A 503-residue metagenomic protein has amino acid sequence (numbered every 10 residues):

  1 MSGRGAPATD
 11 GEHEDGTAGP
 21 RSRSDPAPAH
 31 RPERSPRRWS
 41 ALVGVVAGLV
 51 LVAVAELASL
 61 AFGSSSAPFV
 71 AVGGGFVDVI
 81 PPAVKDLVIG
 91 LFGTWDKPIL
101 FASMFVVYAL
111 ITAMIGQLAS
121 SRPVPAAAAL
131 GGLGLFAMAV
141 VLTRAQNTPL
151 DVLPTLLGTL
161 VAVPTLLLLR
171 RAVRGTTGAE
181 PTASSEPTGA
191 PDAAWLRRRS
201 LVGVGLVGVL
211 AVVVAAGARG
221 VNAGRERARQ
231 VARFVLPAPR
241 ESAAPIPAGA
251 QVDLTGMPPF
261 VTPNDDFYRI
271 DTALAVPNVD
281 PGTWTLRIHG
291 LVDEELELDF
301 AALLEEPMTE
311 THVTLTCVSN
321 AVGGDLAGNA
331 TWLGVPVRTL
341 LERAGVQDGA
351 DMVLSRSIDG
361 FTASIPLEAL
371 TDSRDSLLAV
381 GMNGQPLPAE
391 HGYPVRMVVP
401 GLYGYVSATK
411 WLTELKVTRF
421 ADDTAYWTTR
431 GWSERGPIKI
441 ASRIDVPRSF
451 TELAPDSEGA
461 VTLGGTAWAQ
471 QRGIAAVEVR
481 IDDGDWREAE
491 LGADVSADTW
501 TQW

Functional and structural regions predicted by a protein language model:
M1-R38, E180-A190: Actinobacteria-biased recognition of intrinsically disordered, low-complexity terminal regions
R31-W39, D96, L142, Q146-L150 (+1 more regions): Juxtamembrane/transmembrane-helix boundary motifs in multi-pass membrane proteins
S35, W39, V43, A47 (+5 more regions): Alpha-helical transmembrane segments of integral membrane proteins
W39-G63: N-terminal signal-anchor transmembrane alpha helix
V52-A55, P68-E180: Hydrophobic alpha-helical segments
L57, A61, S66, I99 (+9 more regions): Structured, non-membrane catalytic/scaffold regions adjacent to prosthetic-group chemistry
E186-G208: N-terminal secretory signal peptides and thylakoid transit peptides that target proteins across membranes
V209-V212, R219: Extended acidic/polar, glycine-enriched regions that form or flank non-catalytic beta-rich accessory modules
